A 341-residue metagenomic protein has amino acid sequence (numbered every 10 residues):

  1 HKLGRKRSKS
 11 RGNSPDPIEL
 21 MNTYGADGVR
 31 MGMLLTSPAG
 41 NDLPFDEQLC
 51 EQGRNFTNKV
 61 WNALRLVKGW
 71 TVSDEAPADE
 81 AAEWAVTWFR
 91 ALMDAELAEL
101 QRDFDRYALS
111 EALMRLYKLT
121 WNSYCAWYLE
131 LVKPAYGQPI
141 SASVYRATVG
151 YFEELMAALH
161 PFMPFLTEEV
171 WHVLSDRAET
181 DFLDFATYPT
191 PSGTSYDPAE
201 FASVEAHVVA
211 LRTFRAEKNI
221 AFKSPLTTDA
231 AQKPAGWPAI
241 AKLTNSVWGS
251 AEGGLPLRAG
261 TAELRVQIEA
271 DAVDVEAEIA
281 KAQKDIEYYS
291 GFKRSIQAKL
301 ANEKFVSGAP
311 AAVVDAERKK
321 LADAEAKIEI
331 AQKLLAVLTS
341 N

Functional and structural regions predicted by a protein language model:
H1-A82, D176-E179, A216-T227, K233: Catalytic adenosine-cofactor/nucleotide-binding cores of aminoacyl-tRNA synthetases and other
R5, P44-C50, A95-L116, E154-L155 (+2 more regions): Extended, non-catalytic structural segments that build the interaction scaffolds of large macromolecular assemblies
G28-T36, L64-V67, L116-T120, Y128 (+2 more regions): Short alpha-helical scaffolding segments that buttress acidic/His motifs in well-ordered protein cores
L34, S73-Q101, L129-V209: Acidic, turn-prone loop/beta-hairpin segments
E51, L174-N341: C-terminal low-complexity, glycine/proline- and small-hydrophobic-enriched intrinsically disordered tails that act as
N55-K68, V86-E96, M114-P134, I296-G308: Core structural elements
T57, M93, L97, L116-W121 (+5 more regions): Short amphipathic alpha-helical coiled-coil/interface segments
